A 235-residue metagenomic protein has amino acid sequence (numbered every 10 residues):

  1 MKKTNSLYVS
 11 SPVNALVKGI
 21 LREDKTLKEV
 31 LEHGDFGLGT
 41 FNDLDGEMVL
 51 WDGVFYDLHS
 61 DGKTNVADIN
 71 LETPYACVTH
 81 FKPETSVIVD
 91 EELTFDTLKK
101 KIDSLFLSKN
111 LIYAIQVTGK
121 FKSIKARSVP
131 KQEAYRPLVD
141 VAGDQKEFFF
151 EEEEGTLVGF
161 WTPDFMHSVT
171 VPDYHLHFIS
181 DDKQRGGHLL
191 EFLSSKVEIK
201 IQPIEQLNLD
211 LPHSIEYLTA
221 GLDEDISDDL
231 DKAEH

Functional and structural regions predicted by a protein language model:
P12-A76: N-terminal low-complexity or amphipathic/hydrophobic leaders
I20-D24, G46-V49, E205-H235: Intrinsically disordered, low-complexity terminal/linker regions enriched in Pro/Ser/Gly and acidic residues
E47-V49, I115, L176: Short beta-strand scaffold segments in enzyme catalytic cores
L58-D103: A glycine-rich, hydrophobic loop/mini-helix early in the fold
L58-H59, K125-A126, S168, G186-H188: Short helix/loop capping segments that flank catalytic or ligand/cofactor-binding pockets
D96-F160, H167-V169: Long, positively charged binding patches that form subdomain-scale interaction surfaces for polyanionic ligands
V171-I179: Histidine-centered divalent-metal-coordination microenvironment in nucleic-acid enzymes
S180-L222: A hydrophobic, small-residue-rich beta->alpha segment in the mid-to-C-terminal subdomain of diverse proteins
